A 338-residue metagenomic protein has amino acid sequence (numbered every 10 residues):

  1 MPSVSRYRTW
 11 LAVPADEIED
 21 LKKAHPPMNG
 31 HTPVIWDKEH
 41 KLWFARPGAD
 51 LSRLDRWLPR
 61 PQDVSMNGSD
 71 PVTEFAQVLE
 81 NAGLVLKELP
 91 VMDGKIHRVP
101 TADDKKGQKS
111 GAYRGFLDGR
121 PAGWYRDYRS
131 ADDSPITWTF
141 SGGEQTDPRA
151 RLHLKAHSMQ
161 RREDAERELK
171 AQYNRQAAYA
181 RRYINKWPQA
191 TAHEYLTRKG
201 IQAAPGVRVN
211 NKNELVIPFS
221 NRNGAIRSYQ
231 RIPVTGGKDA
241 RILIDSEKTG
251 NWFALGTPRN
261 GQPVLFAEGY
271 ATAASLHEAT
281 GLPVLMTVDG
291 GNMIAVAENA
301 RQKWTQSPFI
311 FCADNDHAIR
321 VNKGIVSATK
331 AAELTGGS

Functional and structural regions predicted by a protein language model:
M1, R56-D70, Q262, A274-S338: TOPRIM fold recognition
M1-P14: Short glycine-/aliphatic-rich beta-strand segments at the starts of folded cytosolic domains
V13-P14, R46, L265-G269, T287-G290 (+1 more regions): Short His-Asn-centered micro-motif
P14-W36: A short, structured beta-strand/loop element
K23, K38-E194, D316, K323: Non-catalytic accessory segments of DNA primases and related replication-initiation nucleases
G107, A165-K212, S220-R222, R227-G236 (+1 more regions): Nucleic-acid enzyme cleavage-core boundary/entry regions
Q172-R175, N210-T305: Phosphate-handling DNA/RNA-contact segment within nucleic-acid enzymes
